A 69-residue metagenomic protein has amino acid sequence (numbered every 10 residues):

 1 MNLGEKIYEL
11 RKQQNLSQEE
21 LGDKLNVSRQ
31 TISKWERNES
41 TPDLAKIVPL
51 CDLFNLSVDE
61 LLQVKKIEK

Functional and structural regions predicted by a protein language model:
E5-K24: Short basic helix-loop element that most often maps to the first helix and adjoining turn of HTH DNA-binding modules
I7, L21-G22, I32-W35, L61: Conserved hydrophobic/aromatic packing and binding residues within compact polymer-binding modules
Y8, L44-A45: Short, Lys/Arg-enriched C-terminal cap helix and immediately downstream tail that follows
V27-S40, K66: Recognition helix of helix-turn-helix/homeodomain-like DNA-binding domains that insert into the DNA major groove
A45-E60: DNA major-groove recognition helix of helix-turn-helix/homeodomain DNA-binding modules
L62-K69: Short, charged recognition helix plus adjacent turn of helix-turn-helix-like nucleic-acid-binding domains
